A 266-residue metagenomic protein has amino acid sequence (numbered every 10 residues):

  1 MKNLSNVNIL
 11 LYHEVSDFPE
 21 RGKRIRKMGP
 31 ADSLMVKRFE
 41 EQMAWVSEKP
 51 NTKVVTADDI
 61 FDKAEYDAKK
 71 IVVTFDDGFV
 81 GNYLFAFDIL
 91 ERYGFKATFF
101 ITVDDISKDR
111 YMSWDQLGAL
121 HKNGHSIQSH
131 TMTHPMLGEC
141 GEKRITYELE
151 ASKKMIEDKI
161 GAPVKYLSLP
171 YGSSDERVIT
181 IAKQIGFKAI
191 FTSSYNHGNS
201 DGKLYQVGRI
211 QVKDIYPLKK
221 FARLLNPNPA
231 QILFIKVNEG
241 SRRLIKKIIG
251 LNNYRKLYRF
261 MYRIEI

Functional and structural regions predicted by a protein language model:
M1-V7, P19-R24, G208-I266: Membrane-proximal basic amphipathic "stem/tether" segments
K2-S5, E65-D67, R92, S200: Extracellular/periplasmic catalytic domains that process cell-envelope and extracellular macromolecules
L10-D17, G22, K69-I71, F79-F85 (+2 more regions): Metal-dependent polysaccharide deacetylase catalytic core of the NodB/CE4 family, i.e., the active-site-bearing domain
S16-L34: Acidic/histidine-rich helix-loop elements that form or flank divalent-metal/phosphate-binding sites at the catalytic
A31-E65, E157, K183-G202, R243-I266: C-terminal domain-boundary segment and adjacent tail
V55-I60, F100-T102, H130, S193 (+1 more regions): Conserved beta-strand termini and adjacent loop/short-helix elements that scaffold enzyme active sites in alpha/beta
K63-F75: Charged, often glycine-rich, active-site loop that binds/positions anionic groups
D67, T146-Y147, S152, E157-L224 (+1 more regions): Soluble, non-transmembrane catalytic domains of enzymes that act on hydrophobic metabolites at membranes
